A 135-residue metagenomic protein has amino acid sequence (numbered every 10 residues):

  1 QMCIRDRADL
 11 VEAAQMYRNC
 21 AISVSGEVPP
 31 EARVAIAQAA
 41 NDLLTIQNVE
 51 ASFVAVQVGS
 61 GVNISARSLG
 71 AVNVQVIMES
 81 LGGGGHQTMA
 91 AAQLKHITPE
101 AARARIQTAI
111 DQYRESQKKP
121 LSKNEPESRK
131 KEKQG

Functional and structural regions predicted by a protein language model:
Q1-G135: Hydrophobic helix-and-loop "lid/oligomerization" segment in the mid-to-C-terminal part of catalytic domains
